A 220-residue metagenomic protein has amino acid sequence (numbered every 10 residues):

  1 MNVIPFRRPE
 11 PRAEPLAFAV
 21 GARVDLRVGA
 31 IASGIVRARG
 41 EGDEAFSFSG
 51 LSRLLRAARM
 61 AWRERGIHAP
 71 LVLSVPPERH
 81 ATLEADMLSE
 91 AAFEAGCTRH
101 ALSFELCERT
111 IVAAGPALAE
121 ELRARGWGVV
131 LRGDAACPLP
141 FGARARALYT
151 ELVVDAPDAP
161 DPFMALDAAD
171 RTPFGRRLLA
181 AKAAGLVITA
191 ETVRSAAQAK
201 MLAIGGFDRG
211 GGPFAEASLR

Functional and structural regions predicted by a protein language model:
M1-G21, D25-A30, R37-G42, E105-V112 (+1 more regions): EAL-family c-di-GMP phosphodiesterase catalytic domain
N2-G96: Bacterial c-di-GMP phosphodiesterase EAL domain
E78, V130-R132: Active-site mouth loops of central-metabolism enzymes
T82-D86, G115-P116, G142, R171: Conserved strand-to-helix beginnings and helix N-cap segments that scaffold or border functional pockets
L88-A91, E120-E121, A147-L148, D170: Glycine-rich, phosphate-binding/catalytic loops in enzymes
F93, P116-G126, F174-G185: Surface-exposed amphipathic alpha-helices with a cationic face
R99-L102: Short acidic capping loops at alpha-helix termini that bridge into adjacent secondary structure
